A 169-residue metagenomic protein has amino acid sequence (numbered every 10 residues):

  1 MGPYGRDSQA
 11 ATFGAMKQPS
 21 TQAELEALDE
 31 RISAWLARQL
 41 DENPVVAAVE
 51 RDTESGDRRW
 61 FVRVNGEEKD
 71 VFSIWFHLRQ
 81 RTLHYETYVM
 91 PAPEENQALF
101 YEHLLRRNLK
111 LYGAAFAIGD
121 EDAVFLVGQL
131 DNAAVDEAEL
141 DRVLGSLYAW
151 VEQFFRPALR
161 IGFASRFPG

Functional and structural regions predicted by a protein language model:
G2-K69, G119: Charge-rich, low-complexity N-terminal segments
Q22, E26, E94-E95, A134-D141: Ordered, soluble secondary-structure elements with a strong preference for glycine-centered loop motifs and nearby
A27, R31, W35, L99 (+2 more regions): Long, highly charged amphipathic alpha-helices
V64-A98: The feature represents the first ordered module of a protein
H84-F125: Short, internal acidic amphipathic alpha-helical interface segments that mediate docking to partner proteins
L109, Y148-L159: Short amphipathic alpha-helical signal-transduction/dimerization elements
A117-W150: A short, solvent-exposed beta-edge/loop patch
L159-G169: Short, highly charged C-terminal tails/helix-capping segments
